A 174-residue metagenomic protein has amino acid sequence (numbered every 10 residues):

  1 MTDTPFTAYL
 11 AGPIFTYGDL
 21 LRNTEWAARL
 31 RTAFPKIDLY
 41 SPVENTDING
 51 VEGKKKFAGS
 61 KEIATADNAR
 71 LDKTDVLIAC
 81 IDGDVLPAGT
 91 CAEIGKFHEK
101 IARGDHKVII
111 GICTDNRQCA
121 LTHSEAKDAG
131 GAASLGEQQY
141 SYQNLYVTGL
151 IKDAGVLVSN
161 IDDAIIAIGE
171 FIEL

Functional and structural regions predicted by a protein language model:
M1-L174: Conserved catalytic or regulatory cores that recognize and/or transform ribose-phosphate-containing ligands
